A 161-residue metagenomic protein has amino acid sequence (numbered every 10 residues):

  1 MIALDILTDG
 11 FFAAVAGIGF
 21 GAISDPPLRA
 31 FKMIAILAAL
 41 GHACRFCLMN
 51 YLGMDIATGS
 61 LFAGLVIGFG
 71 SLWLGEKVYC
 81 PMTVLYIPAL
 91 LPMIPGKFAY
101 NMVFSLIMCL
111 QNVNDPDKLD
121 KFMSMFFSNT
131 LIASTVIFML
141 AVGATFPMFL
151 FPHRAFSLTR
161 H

Functional and structural regions predicted by a protein language model:
M1-V66, G70, P81, L90 (+1 more regions): Alpha-helical transmembrane segments and their membrane-interface boundaries that form or gate the permeation pathway
L74-T83: Alpha-helical transmembrane segments
V84-V103: Hydrophobic alpha-helical membrane-insertion segments
